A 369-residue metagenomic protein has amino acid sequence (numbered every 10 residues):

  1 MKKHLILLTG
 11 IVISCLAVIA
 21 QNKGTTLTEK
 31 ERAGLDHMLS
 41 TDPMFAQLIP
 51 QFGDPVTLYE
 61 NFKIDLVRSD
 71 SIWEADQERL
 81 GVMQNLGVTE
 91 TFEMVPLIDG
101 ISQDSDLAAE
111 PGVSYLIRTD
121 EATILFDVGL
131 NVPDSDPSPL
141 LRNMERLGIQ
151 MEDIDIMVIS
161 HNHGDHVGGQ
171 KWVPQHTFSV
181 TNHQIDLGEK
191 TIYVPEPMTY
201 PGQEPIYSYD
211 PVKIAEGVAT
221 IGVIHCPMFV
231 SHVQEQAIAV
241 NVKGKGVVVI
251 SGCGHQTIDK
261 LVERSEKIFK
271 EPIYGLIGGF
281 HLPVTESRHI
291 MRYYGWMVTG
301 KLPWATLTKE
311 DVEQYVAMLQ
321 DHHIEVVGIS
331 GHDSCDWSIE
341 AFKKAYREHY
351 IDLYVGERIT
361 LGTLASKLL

Functional and structural regions predicted by a protein language model:
H4-S14: Sec-dependent N-terminal signal peptides
Q21-D120, P211-P227: Zn-dependent metallo-beta-lactamase
L39-D76, Q170-T181, S287-E310: Charged, glycine/proline-rich intrinsically disordered loops and linkers
P96-L147, S231, E235-I250: Conserved beta-strand hairpin/beta-sheet module of binuclear metal-dependent hydrolase folds, prominently
I117, D127, M144, H161 (+4 more regions): Divalent metal-coordination and catalytic microenvironments
D136-K190, K267-H281: Active-site metal-binding motif and surrounding structural segment of the metallo-beta-lactamase
I156, G244-V248, Q256-T360: Cap/insert and terminal regions of metallo-dependent hydrolase folds
T181-I238, I351-G362: Metallo-beta-lactamase
